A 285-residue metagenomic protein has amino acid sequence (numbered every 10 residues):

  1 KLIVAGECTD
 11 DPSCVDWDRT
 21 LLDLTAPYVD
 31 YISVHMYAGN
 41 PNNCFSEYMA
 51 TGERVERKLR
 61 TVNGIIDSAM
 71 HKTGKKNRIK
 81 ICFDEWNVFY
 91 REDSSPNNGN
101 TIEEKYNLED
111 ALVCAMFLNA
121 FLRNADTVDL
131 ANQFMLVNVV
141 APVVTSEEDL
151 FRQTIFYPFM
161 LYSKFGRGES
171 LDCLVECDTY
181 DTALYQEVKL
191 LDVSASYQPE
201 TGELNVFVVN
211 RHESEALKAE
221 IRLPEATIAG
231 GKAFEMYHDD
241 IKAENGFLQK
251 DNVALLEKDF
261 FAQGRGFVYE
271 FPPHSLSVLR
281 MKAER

Functional and structural regions predicted by a protein language model:
K1-F117, N124, V175-L190: Noncatalytic carbohydrate-binding groove/subsite architecture in carbohydrate-active enzymes
I32, V62, E85, A131 (+3 more regions): Conserved, mostly hydrophobic/aromatic
D110-V140: Substrate-binding cleft of secreted/luminal carbohydrate-active enzymes
D129-E203: Glycan-recognition and catalytic regions of carbohydrate-active enzymes
V188-T227, A233, H238, S277: Carbohydrate-binding surface patches
A226-F271: Acidic, Ser/Thr/Pro-rich beta/coil linker or hinge segments at domain junctions
Y269-M281: Short Pro-Gly-centered flexible turn/kink motifs
